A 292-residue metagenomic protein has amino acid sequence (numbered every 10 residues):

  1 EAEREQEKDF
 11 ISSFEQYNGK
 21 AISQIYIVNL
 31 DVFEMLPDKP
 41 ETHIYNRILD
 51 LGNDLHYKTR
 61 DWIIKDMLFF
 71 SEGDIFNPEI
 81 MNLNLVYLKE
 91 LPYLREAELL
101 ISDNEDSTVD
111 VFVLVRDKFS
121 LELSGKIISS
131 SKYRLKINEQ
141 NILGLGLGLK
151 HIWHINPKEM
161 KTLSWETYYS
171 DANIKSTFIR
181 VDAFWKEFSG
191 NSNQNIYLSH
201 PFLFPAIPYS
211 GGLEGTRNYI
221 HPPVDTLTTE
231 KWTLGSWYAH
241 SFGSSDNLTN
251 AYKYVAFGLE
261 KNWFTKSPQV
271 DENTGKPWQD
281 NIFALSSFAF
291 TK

Functional and structural regions predicted by a protein language model:
E1-K292: Immediate N-terminus of the mature polypeptide
